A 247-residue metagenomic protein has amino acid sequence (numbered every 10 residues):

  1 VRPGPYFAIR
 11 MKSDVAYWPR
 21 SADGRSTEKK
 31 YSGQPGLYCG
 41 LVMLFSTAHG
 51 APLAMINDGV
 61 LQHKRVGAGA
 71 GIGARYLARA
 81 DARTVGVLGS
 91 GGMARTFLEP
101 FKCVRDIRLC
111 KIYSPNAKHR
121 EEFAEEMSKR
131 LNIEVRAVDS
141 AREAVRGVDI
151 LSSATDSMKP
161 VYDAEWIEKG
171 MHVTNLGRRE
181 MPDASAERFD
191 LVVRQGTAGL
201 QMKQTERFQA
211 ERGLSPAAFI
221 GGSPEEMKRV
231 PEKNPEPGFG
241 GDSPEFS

Functional and structural regions predicted by a protein language model:
V1-H63, G71, D81, V230: N-terminal ligand-binding/catalytic initiation module
L77-T84, D106, E168-K169: Short helix-loop-beta connector
G89-G91: Glycine-rich Rossmann-fold phosphate-binding loop(s) that bind the pyrophosphate of adenine dinucleotide cofactors
C103-L131: NAD(P)-binding Rossmann-fold cofactor-contacting core
I133-V148, A164: Short acidic low-complexity segments
R146-G147, E168-K169, R188: Alpha-helix C-terminal capping/helix-to-coil transition sites in glycosyltransferase folds
I150, S157-H172: Rossmann-fold NAD(P) dinucleotide-binding segment
A186-S247: Adenosine-phosphate binding glycine-rich loop
